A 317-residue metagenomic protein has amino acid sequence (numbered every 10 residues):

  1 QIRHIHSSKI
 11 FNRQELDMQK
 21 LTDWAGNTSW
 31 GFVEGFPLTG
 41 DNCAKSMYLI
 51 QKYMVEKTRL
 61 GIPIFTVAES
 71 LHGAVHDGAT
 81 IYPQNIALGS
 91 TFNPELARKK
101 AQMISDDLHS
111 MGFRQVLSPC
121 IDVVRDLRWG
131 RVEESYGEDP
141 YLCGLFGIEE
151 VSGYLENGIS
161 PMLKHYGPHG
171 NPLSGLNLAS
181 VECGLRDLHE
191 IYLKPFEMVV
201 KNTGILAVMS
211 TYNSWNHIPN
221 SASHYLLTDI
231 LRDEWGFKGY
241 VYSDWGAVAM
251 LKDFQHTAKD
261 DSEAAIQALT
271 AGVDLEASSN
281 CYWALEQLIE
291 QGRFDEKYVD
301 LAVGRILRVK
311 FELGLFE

Functional and structural regions predicted by a protein language model:
Q1-E317: Glycoside hydrolase catalytic-domain context in secreted enzymes
